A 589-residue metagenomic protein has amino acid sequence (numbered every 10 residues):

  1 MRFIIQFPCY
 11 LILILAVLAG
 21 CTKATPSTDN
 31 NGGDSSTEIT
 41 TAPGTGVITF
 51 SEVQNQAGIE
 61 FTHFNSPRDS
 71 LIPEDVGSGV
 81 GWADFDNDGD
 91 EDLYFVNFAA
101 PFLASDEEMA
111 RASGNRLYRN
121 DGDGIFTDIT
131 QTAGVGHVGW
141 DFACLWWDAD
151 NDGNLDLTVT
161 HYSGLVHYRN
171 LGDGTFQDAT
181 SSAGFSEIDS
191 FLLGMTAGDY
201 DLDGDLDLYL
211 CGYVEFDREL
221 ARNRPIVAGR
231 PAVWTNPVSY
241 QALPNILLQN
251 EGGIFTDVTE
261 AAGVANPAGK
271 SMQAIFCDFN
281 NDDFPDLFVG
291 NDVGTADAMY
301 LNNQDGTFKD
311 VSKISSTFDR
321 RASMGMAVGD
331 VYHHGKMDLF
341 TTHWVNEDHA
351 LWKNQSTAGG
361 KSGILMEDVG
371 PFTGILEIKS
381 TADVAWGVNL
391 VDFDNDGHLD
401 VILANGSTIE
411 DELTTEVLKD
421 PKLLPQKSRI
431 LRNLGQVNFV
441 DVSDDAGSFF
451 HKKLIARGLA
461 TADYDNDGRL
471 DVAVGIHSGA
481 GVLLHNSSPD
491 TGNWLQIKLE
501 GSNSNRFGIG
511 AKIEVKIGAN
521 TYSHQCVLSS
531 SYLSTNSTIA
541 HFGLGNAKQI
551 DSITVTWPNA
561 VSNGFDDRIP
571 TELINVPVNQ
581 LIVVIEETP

Functional and structural regions predicted by a protein language model:
M1-L11: Bacterial N-terminal signal peptides that target proteins for export
L18-G20: C-terminal motif of bacterial Sec signal peptides marking the signal peptidase cleavage site
K23-D75, E107-E108, G114-G139, R169-S190 (+8 more regions): Blade-edge motifs of beta-propeller repeat domains
Q56-A100: Beta-strand-rich domains and repeat architectures in extracellular enzymes and scaffolds, especially beta-propellers
P67, E377, D420-P589: Gly/Ser/Thr/Pro-enriched helix-cap/hinge segments flanking short amphipathic alpha-helices
D69, G77-N87, R119, W140-N151 (+12 more regions): Beta-propeller blade termini
E91-N97, N154-H161, L208-G212, D286-N291 (+4 more regions): Hydrophobic beta-strand segments that make up the repeating blades of beta-propeller and related beta-repeat
A99-F102, G164, E215-D217, G294-T295 (+2 more regions): Short glycine/acidic-enriched loop and turn motifs that connect beta-strands
